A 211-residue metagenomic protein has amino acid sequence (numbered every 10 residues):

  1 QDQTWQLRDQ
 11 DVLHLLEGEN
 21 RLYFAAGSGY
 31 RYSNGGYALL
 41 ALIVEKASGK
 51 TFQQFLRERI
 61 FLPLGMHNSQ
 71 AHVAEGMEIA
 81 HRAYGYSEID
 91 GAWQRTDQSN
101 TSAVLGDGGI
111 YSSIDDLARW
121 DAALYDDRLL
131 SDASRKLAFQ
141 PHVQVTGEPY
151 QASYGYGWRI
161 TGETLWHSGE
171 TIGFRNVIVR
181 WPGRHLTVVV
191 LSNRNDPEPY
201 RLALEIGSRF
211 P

Functional and structural regions predicted by a protein language model:
Q1-N34, K50, S87-Q98: Active-site-proximal loop and beta-strand segments within enzyme catalytic domains
H14-E17, A41-E45: A broadly conserved amphipathic alpha-helix scaffold signal in soluble, globular proteins
F24, A71, Y86, I110 (+1 more regions): Short clusters of hydrophobic/aromatic residues that line enzyme substrate/ligand-binding pockets
Y32-Y37, I114: Short alpha-helical patches at coil-to-helix transitions and adjacent helical residues in well-structured domains
G35-L42, R119: Short amphipathic alpha-helical face segments that pack within enzyme cores and frequently flank/anchor catalytic
E45-K50, Q54-E58, L62, A80 (+1 more regions): Catalytic loop of the DD-peptidase/beta-lactamase superfamily, centered on the K-T-G motif and neighboring
L62-N68: Long, well-ordered core segments of solenoidal/helical folds
Q70-I79: Short, surface-exposed recognition loops and adjoining beta-strand edges that mediate ligand/DNA contacts, enriched
